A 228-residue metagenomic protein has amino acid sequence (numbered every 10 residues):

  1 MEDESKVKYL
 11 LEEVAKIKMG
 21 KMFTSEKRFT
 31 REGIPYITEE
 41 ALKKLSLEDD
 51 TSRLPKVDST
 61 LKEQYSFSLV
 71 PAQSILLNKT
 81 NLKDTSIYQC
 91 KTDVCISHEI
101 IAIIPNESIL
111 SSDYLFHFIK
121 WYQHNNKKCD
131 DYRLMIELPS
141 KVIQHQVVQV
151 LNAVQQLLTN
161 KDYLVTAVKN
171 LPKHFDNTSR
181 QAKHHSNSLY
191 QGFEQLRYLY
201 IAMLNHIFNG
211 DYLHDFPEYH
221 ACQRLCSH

Functional and structural regions predicted by a protein language model:
M1-S25, G33, S140-H228: Non-catalytic DNA-recognition/assembly elements of restriction-modification systems
V7-K27, E40-A72: Sequence-specific dsDNA recognition surfaces
R28-R31, D93-V94: A short beta-turn/loop motif at secondary-structure boundaries
T38-E39, V57-W121: A short beta-sheet element
K44-L45, Y122-N126, G210: A short secondary-structure junction motif
L47-T51, S112-F116, K128-C129, Q146-V148: Short, charged, solvent-exposed linker or helix-capping segments at domain edges/interfaces that act as flexible hinges
C90, H124-N126, E194: Short helix-capping and inter-helix turn/linker motifs at the boundaries of alpha-helical repeat units
I101, D113-V142: Specificity-determining recognition surfaces
